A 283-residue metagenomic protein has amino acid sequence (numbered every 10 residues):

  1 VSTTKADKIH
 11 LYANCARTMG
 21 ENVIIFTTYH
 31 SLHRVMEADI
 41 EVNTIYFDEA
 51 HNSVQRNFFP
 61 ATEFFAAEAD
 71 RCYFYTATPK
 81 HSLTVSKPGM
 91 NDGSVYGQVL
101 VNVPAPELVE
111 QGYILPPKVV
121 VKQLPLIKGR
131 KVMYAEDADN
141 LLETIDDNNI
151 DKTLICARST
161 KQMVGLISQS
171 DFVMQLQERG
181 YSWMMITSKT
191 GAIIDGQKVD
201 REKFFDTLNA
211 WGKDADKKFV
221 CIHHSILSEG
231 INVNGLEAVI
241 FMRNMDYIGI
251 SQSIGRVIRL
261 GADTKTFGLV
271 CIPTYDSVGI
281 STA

Functional and structural regions predicted by a protein language model:
V1-R34: Inter-Walker segment of RecA-like/P-loop motor cores
M19-E21, R34-T44, A67, A215: Short basic/glycine-enriched coil/helix segment immediately N-terminal to the Walker B
I25-T28, D70-A77, V220-H223: Structural recognition of the conserved hydrophobic beta-strand(s) that form the central parallel beta-sheet of P-loop
H33-A38, E49-F65, I231-N234: Conserved ATPase-coupling elements of RecA-like P-loop NTPase cores
N52, S188-A283: Conserved RecA-like P-loop NTPase helicase motor core
N52-I114: Post-DEXD/H (motif II) to motif III coupling segment of the RecA-like Helicase ATP-binding lobe
G97-S170: Conserved interdomain linker/interface between the two RecA-like ATPase lobes of SF2 helicase motors
T160-T187: Conserved helicase motor "Helicase C" RecA-like lobe of SF1/SF2 P-loop NTPases
